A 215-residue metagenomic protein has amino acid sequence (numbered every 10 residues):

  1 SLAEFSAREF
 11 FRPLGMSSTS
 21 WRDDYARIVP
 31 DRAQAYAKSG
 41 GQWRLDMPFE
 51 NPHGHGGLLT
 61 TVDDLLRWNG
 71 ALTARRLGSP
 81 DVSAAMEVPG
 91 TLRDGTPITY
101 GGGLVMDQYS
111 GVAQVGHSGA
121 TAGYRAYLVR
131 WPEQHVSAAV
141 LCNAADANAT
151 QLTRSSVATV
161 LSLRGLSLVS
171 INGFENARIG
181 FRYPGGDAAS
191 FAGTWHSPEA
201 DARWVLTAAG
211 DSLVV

Functional and structural regions predicted by a protein language model:
A7-R12, W21, P30, Q42-V215: Catalytic loop of the DD-peptidase/beta-lactamase superfamily, centered on the K-T-G motif and neighboring
D24: Short Lys/Arg-enriched helix C-cap and helix-to-coil transition segments that create basic nucleic-acid-contact patches
R27-S39: Non-catalytic beta-strand/loop surface segments
